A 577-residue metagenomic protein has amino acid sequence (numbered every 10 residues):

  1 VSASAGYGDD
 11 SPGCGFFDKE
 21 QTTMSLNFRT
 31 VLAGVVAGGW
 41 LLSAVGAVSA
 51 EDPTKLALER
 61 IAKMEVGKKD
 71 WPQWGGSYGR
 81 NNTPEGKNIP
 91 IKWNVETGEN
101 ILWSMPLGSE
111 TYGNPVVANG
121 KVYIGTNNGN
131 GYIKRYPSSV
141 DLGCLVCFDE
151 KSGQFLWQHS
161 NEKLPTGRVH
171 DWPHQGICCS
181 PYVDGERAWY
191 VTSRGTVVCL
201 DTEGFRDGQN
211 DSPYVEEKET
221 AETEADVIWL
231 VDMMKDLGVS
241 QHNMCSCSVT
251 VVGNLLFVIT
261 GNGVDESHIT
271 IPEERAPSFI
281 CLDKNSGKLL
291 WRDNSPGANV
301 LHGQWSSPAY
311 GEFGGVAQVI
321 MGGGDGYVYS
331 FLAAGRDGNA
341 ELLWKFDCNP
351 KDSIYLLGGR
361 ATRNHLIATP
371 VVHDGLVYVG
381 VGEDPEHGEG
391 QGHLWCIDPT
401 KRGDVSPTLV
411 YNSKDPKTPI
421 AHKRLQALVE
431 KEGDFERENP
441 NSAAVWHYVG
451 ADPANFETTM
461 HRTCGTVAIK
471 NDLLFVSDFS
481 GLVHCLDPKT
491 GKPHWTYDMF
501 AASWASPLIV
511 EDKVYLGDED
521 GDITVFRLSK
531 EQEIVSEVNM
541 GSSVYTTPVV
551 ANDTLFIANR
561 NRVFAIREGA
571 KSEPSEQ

Functional and structural regions predicted by a protein language model:
V1-T23: Short, Lys/Arg-enriched N-terminal segments with co-localized hydrophobic residues within the first ~10-30 amino acids
A33-A44: Bacterial N-terminal signal peptides
G46-Q577: Noncatalytic, solvent-exposed loop/strand surfaces of beta-propeller-type extracellular/periplasmic domains
